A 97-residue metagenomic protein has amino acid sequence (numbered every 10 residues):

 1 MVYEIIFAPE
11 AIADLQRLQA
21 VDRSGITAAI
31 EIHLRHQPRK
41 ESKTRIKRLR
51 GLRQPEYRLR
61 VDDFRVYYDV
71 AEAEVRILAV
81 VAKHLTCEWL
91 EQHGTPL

Functional and structural regions predicted by a protein language model:
V2, P9, A13-R17, K43 (+2 more regions): Enriched for short, Lys/Arg-rich terminal
E4, V21, Q37, L49-L52 (+2 more regions): Surface-exposed loop/turn and secondary-structure junction residues enriched for glycine/proline
I6-E41: N-terminal first-folded block
S24, H33-R35, L49, A73 (+2 more regions): Compositionally biased, intrinsically disordered low-complexity segments
I32-R58, E88: A short, surface-exposed loop/turn module that caps and links secondary-structure elements
